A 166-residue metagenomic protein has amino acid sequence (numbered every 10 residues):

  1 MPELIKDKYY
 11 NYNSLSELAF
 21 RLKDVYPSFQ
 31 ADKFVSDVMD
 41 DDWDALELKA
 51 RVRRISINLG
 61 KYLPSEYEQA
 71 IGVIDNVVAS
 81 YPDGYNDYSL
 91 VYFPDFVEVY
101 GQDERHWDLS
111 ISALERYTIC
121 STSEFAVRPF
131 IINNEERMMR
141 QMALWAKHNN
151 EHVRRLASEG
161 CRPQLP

Functional and structural regions predicted by a protein language model:
M1-P166: Surface-facing alpha-helical segments and adjacent helix-coil boundary elements at the starts of domains
